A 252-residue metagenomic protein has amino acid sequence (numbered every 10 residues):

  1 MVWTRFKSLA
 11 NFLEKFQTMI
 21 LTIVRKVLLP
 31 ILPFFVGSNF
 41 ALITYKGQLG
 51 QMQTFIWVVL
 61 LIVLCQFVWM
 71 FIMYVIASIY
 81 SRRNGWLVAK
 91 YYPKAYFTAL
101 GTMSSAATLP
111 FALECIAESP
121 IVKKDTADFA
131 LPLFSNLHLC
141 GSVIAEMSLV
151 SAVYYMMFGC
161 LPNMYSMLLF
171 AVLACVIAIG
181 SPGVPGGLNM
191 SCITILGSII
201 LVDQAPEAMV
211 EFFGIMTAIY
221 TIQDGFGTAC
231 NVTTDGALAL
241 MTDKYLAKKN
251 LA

Functional and structural regions predicted by a protein language model:
M1-V88, L251-A252: Signature of multi-pass transmembrane helix bundles
V2-K7, K15, K46, S81-W86 (+3 more regions): Juxtamembrane helix-boundary/capping and inter-helix hinge elements in multi-pass membrane proteins
L9-V27, M52-V59, V88-Y92, Y96 (+4 more regions): Hydrophobic alpha-helical segments of integral membrane proteins, encompassing both true transmembrane helices
I20, I56-M73, Y91-A99, M167-S181 (+1 more regions): Small-residue-enriched core segments of transmembrane alpha-helices in multipass membrane transport and channel
P30-F34, I62, Q66-V75, I79 (+10 more regions): Transmembrane alpha-helical segments of multi-pass membrane transport proteins and ion-pumping complexes
L49-I56, S81, G85-P93, C160-L169 (+1 more regions): Membrane-water interface of transmembrane alpha-helices in multipass transporters/channels
L100-A178, K249-A252: Helix-loop-helix junctions within the multi-pass membrane cores of secondary transporters/permeases
S148-A252: Transmembrane alpha-helical segments and their short flanking loops that form helix-hairpins/helix-helix interfaces
